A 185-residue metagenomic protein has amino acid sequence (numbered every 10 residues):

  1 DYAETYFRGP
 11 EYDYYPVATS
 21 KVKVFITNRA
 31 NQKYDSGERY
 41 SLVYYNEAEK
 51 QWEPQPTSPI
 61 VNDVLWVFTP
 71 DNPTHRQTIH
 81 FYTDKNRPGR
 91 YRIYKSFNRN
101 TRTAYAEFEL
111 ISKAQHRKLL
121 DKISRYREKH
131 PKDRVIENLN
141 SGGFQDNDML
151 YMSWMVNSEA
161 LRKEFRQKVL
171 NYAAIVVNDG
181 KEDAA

Functional and structural regions predicted by a protein language model:
D1-F68, S96-K118: Primarily secretory-pathway and cell-envelope proteins
T19, G37, N147-M149, L170-Y172: Extracytoplasmic
T69-H80: Aromatic sugar-binding surface patches on proteins that engage polysaccharides or sugar-phosphate polymers
N86-S96: A short tyrosine-centered beta-strand micro-motif
Q115-N147: Gly/Ser-centered flexible loop/linker motifs
L119-L120, V177-A185: Long, low-complexity, intrinsically disordered C-terminal regions of large eukaryotic nuclear proteins involved in RNA
R134-V169, D183-A185: Short glycine/threonine-rich beta-strand-turn micro-motifs
Q167-V177: Surface-exposed edge beta-strands and adjoining flexible/disordered loops or tails in beta-rich
